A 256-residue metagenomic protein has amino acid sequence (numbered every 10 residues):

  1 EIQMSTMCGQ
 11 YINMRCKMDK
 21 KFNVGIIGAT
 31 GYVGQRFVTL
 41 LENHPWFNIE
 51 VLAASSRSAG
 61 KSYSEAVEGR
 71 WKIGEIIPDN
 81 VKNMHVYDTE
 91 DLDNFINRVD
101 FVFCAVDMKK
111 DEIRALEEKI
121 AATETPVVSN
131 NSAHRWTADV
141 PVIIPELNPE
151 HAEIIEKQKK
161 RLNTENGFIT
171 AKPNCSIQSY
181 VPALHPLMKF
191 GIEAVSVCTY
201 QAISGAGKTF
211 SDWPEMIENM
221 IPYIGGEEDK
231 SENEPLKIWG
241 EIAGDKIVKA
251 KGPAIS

Functional and structural regions predicted by a protein language model:
S5-I224, I247-K249: N-terminal Rossmann-like NAD(P) cofactor-binding subdomain of oxidoreductases, focused on the glycine-rich
E227-S256: Oxyanion-binding "anion nests"
